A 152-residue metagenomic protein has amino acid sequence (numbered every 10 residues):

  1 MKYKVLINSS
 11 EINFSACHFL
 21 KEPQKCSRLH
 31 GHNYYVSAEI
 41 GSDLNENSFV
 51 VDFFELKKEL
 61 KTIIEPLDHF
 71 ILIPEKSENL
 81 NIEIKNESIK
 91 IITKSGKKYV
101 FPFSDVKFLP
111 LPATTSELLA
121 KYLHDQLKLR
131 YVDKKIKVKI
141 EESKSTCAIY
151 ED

Functional and structural regions predicted by a protein language model:
M1-D152: Charge-rich, low-complexity N-terminal segments
